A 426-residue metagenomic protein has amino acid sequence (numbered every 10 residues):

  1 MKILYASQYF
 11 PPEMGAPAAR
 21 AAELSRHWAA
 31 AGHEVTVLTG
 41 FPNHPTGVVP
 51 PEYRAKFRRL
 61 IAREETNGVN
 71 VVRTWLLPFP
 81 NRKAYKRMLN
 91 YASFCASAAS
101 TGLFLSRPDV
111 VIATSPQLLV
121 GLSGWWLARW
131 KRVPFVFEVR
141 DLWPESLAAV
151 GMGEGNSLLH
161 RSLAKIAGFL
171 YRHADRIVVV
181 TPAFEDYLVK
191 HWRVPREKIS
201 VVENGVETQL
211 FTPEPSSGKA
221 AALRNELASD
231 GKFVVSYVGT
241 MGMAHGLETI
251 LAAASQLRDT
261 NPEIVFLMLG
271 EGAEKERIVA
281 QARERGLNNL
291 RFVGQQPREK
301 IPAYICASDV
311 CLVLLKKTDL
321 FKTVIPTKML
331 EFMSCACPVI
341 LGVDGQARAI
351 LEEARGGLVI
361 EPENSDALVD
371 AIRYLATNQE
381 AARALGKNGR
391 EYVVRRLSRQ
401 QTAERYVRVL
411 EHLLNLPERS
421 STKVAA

Functional and structural regions predicted by a protein language model:
A31, A99-S100, L119-L122, W126-W130 (+2 more regions): Membrane-proximal helix-turn-helix segments that form the acceptor-binding/catalytic region of lipid-linked
F41, A183, G205: Carbohydrate-associated surface elements
P51-R54, R59-A62, T212-A228: A short helix/loop element that forms part of the nucleotide-sugar donor recognition site in Leloir-type
S229-A254: Conserved donor-binding/catalytic core segment of Leloir-type glycosyltransferases
L269-G270, K275-A303: Nucleotide-activated donor-binding/catalytic signature segment of Leloir-type glycosyltransferases, i.e., the conserved
V310-V313, E331-G342: Short hydrophobic beta-strand element within catalytic cores of glycosyltransferases and related nucleotide-activated
R348-R373, E380-R383: Change "using UDP/GDP/dTDP sugars" to "using nucleotide sugars
A367, Y374, A381-R395, R408: A short, well-ordered alpha-helix in the C-terminal region of glycosyltransferases
